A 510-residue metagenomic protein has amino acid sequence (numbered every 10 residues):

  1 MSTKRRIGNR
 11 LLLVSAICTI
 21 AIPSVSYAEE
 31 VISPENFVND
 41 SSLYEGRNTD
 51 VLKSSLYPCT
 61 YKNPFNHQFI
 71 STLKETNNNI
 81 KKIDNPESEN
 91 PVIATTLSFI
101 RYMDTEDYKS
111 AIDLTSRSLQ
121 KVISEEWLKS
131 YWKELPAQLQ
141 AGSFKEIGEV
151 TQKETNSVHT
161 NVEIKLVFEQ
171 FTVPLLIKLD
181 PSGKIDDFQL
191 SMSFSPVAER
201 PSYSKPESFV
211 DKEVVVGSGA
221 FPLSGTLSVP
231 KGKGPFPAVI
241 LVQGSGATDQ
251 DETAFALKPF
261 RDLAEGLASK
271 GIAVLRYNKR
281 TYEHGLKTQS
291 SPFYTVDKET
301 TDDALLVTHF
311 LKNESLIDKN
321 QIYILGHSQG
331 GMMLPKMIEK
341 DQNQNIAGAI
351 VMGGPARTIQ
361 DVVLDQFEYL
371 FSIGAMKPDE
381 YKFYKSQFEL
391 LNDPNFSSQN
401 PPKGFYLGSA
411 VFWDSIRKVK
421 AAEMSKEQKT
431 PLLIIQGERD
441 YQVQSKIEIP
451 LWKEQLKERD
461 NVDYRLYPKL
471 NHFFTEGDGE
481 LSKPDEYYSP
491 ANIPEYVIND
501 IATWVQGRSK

Functional and structural regions predicted by a protein language model:
D84, A94, K109-S157: Short solvent-exposed beta->alpha transition segments
S195-K233: N-terminal cap/lid segment of alpha/beta-hydrolase-fold proteins
V242-I272, R276-K298, L370-F371, E476-E486: Cap/lid segment of the alpha/beta-hydrolase catalytic domain
F293-E314: Alpha/beta-hydrolase active-site loop
N343, G348-E427: Accessory cap/linker subdomain of secreted extracellular hydrolases
Q428, I434-Q436: Short beta-strand/loop motif that positions the catalytic acidic residue of the alpha/beta-hydrolase fold
Q444-Q455: Short alpha-helix in the alpha/beta-hydrolase fold that links the catalytic acid
F473, G479-K510: Catalytic active-site module of serine/aspartate enzymes centered on a nucleophile-bearing elbow/loop
